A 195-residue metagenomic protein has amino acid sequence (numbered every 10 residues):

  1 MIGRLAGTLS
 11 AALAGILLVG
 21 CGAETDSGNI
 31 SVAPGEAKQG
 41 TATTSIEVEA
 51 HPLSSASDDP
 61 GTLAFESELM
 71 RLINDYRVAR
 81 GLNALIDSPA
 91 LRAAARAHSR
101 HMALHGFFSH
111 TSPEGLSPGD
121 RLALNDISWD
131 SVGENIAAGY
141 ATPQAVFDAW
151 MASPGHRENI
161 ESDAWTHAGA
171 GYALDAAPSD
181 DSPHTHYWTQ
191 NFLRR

Functional and structural regions predicted by a protein language model:
M1-S10: Bacterial N-terminal signal peptides that target proteins for export
L17-G20: C-terminal motif of bacterial Sec signal peptides marking the signal peptidase cleavage site
A23: Short, conserved catalytic or interaction motifs in soluble domains
D26-A37, A42, A138, T142-R195: Disulfide-stabilized extracellular recognition modules
N29-L63: Post-signal peptide N-terminal segment of mature Sec-exported envelope proteins
A33-E36, G40, R92-A141, I160-S162: Short, surface-exposed glycine/acidic/tryptophan-bearing loops
G61-G119, T166-A168, A173, A177: Short, well-ordered surface patches within globular domains
A84, N135, N191: Conserved beta-strand positions that form and line the central face of beta-propeller blades
